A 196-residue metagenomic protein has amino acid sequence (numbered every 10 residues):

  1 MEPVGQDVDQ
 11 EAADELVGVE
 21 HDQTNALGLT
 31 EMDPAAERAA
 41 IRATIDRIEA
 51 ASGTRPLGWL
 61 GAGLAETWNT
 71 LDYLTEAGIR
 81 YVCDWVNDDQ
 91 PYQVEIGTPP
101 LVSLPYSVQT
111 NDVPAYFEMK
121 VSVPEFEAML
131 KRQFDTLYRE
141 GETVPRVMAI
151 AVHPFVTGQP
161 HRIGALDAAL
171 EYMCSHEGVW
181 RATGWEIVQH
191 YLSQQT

Functional and structural regions predicted by a protein language model:
M1-Q23: N-terminal low-complexity segments that are often proline-rich with Ser/Thr-Pro
E20-D22, W59-A62, V82-D84, L104-S107 (+2 more regions): A cross-family glycoside hydrolase active-site/sugar-binding cleft signature
T24-I41: Glycine-rich phosphate-binding "P-loop"
T24-L27, L64-E66, D88, V108-N111 (+2 more regions): Short, solvent-exposed loop/turn segments at secondary-structure junctions
T30-A35, F117-E118, Q159-I163: Short, solvent-exposed loop/turn segments at secondary-structure boundaries
A39, A43-R47, N69-E76, G164-A168 (+1 more regions): Alpha-helical scaffolding segments of alpha/beta enzyme cores, especially the outer helices of TIM-barrel or partial
D46-A50, T54-V144: Active-site-adjacent pocket scaffolds in enzyme catalytic domains
Y81, K131-T196: C-terminal domain-boundary segment and adjacent tail
